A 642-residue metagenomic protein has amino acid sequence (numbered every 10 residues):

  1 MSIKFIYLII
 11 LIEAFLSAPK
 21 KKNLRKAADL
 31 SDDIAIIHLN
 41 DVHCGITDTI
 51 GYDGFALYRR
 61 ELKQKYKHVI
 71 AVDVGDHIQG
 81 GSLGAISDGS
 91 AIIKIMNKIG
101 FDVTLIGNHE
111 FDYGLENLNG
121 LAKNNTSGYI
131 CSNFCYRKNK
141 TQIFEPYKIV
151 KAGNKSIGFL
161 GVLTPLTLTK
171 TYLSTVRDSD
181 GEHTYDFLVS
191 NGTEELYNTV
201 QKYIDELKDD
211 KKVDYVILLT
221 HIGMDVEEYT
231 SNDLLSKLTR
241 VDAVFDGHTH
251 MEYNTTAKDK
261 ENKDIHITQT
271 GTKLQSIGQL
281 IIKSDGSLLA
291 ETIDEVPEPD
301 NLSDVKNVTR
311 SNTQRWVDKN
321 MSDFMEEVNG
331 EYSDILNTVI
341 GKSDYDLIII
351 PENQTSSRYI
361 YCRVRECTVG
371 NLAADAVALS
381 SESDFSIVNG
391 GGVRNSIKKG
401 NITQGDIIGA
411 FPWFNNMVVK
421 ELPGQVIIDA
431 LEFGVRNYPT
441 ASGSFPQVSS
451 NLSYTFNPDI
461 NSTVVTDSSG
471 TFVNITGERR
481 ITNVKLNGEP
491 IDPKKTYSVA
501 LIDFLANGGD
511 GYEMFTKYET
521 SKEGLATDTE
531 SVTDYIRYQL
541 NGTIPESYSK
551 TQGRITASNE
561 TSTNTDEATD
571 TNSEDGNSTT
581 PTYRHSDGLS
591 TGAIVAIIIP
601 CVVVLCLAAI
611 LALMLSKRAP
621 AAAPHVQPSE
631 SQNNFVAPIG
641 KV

Functional and structural regions predicted by a protein language model:
M1-I9: Classical eukaryotic N-terminal signal peptides for Sec-dependent ER targeting/secretion, especially the positively
K4, A596-V604: Hydrophobic H-region at the start of alpha-helical membrane spans
I10-D29: N-terminal signal peptide
N23-N301, V364-A376, S386, R436-Y438 (+2 more regions): Acidic, metal/ion-coordinating pockets
D29-I34, L39, C44-G45, Y58 (+9 more regions): Catalytic centers of hydrolytic enzymes
V602-R618: Single-pass type I membrane-protein transmembrane alpha-helix
